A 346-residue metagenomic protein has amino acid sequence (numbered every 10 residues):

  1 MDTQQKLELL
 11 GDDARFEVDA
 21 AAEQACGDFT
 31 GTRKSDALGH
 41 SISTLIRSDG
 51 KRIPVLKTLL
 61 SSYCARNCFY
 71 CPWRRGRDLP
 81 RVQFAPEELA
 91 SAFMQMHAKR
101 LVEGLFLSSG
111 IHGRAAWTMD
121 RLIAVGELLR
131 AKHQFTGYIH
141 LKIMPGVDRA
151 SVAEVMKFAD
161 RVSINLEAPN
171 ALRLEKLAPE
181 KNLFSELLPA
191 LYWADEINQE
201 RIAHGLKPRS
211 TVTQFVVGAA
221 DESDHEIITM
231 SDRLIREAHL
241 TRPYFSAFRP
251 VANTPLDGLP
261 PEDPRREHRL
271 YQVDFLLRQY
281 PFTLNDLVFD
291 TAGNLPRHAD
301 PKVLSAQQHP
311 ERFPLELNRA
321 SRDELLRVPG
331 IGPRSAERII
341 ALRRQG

Functional and structural regions predicted by a protein language model:
M1-Y63: Flexible, acidic/Gly-rich N-terminal and inter-domain linker regions that tether and position cofactor-handling modules
V55, C68, L107, I164 (+3 more regions): Conserved, mostly hydrophobic/aromatic
T58-E87: Canonical Radical SAM [4Fe-4S] cluster-binding loop centered on the CxxxCxxC motif and its immediate flanking residues
A65-N67, Q83, M96-F106: Short, flexible active-site-proximal loops enriched in glycine and acidic residues
A90, M94, G113-L287: Conserved AdoMet/S-adenosylmethionine-binding subsite of the radical SAM
T254-R327: Long, highly charged, low-complexity intrinsically disordered interaction regions that mediate electrostatic DNA/RNA
L342-R343: Residue-level signature of tetratricopeptide-repeat
